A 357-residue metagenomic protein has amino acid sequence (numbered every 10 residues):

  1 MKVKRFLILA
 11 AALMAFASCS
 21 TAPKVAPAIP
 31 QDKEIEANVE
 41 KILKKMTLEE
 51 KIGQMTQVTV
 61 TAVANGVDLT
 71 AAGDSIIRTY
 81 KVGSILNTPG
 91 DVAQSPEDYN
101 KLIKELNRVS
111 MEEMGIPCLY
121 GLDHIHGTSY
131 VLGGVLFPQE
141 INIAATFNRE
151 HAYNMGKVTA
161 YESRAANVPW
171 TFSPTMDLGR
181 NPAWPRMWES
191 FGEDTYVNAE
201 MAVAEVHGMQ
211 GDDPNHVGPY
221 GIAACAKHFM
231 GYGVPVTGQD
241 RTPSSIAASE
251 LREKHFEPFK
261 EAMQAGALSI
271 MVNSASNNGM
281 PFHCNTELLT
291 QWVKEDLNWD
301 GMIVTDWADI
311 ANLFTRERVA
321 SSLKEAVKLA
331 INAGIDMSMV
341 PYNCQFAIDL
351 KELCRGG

Functional and structural regions predicted by a protein language model:
M1-A28: Bacterial Sec-dependent N-terminal signal peptides
S18-G357: Glycoside hydrolase catalytic-domain context in secreted enzymes
